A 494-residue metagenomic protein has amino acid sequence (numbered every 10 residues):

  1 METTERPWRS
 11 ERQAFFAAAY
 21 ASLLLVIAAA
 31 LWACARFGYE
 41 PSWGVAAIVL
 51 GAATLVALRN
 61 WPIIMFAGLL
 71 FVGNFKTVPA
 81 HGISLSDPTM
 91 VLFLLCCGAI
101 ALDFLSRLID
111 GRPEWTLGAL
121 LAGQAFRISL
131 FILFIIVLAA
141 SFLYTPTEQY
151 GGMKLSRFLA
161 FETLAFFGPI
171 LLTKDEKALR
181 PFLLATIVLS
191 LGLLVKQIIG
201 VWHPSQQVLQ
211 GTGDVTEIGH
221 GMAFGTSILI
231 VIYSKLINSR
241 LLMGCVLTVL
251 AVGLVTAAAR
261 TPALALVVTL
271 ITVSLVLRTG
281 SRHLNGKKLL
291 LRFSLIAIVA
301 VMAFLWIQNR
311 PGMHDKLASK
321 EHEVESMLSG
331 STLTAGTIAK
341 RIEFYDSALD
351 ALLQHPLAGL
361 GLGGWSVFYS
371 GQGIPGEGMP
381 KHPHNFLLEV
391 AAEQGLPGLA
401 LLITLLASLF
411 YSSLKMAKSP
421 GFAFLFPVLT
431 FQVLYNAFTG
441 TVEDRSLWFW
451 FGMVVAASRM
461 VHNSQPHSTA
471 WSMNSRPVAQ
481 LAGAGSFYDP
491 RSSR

Functional and structural regions predicted by a protein language model:
E2-A30, I48-V56, I100, I135-L143 (+8 more regions): Alpha-helical transmembrane segments of multi-pass inner-membrane proteins
R12-L108, A140-Y144, Q432, S492: N-terminal signal-anchor transmembrane segment
F16, S106, D110, T256 (+4 more regions): A membrane-periplasm/extracellular boundary helix in multi-pass inner-membrane enzymes that assemble envelope glycans
V26-L31, C97-A99, L270-I271, P420-G421 (+3 more regions): Transmembrane alpha-helices of multi-pass inner-membrane enzymes
G38-G44, I83-L92, M153-R157, G211-G225 (+3 more regions): Membrane-interface micro-motifs in multi-pass membrane enzymes
A57-L69, T116-I132, A178-T186, L242-M243 (+1 more regions): Membrane-interfacial loop-to-transmembrane alpha-helix junctions, especially the N-terminal start
H203-G211, S329-Q394: Long extracytoplasmic/lumenal interhelical loops at the membrane interface of multi-pass membrane proteins
E393-T430: Hydrophobic transmembrane alpha-helices and their immediate junctions
